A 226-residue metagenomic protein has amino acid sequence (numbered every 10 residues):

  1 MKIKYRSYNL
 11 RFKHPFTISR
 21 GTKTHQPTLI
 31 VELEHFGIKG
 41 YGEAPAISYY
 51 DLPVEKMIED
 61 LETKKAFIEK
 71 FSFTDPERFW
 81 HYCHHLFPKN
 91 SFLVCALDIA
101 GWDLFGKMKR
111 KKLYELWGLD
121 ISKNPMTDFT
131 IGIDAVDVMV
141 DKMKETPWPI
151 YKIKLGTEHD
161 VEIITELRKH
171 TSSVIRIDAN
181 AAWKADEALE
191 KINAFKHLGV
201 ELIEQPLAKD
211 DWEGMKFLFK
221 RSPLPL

Functional and structural regions predicted by a protein language model:
M1-Y50: Structured beta-strand/loop patches that form or line metal/cofactor-binding pockets in enzymes
V31, G37, L97, R110 (+3 more regions): Conserved, mostly hydrophobic/aromatic
L33-E34, K39-M108: Metal- or metallocofactor-binding catalytic centers and their adjacent structured scaffolds across diverse enzyme
P76, L113-Y114, L202-P206: Flexible, glycine/charged-enriched surface loops at secondary-structure junctions
F105-F129: Catalytic pocket of metal/acid-base enzymes, prominently hydrolases
K123-A135, K154, N180-K184: Active-site mouth loops of central-metabolism enzymes
G132-T146, E158, D186-E190: Short, acidic/polar
I153, E158-L226: Catalytic core of soluble alpha/beta enzymes
